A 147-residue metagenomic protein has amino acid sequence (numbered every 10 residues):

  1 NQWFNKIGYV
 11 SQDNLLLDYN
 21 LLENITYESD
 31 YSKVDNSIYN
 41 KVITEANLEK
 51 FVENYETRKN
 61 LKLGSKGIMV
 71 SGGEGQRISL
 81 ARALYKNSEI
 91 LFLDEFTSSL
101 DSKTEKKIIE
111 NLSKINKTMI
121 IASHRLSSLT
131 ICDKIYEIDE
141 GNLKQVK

Functional and structural regions predicted by a protein language model:
N1-T44, K107-N116: Conserved post-Walker A segment of ABC ATPase nucleotide-binding domains
E49-I78: ABC-fold ATPase nucleotide-binding domain signature/coupling loops
N87: Conserved catalytic motifs of ABC-family nucleotide-binding domains
L91-E95: Catalytic Walker B motif of ABC-type/P-loop ATPase nucleotide-binding domains
S102-K103: Helix N-cap at the start of a conserved alpha-helix in ABC-type nucleotide-binding domains
N111-R125, L129: Conserved catalytic loops of ABC-family nucleotide-binding domains
C132-K147: H-loop (His-switch) and adjacent beta-strand-loop-beta switch element of ABC-type ATPase nucleotide-binding domains
